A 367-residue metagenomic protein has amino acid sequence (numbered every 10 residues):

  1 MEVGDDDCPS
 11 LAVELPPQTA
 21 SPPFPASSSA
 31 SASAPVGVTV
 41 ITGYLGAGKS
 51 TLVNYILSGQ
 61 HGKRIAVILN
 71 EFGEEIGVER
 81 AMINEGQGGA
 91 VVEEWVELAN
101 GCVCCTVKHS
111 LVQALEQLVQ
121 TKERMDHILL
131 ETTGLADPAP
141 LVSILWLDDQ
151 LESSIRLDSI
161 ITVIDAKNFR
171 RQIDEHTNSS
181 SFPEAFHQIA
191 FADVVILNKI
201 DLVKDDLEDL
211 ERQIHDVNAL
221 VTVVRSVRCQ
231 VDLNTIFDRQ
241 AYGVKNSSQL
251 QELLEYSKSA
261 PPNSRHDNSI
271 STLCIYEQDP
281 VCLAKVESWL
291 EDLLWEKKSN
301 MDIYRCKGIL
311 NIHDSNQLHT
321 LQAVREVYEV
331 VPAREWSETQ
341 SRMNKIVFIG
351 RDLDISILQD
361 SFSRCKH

Functional and structural regions predicted by a protein language model:
E2-G4, E184-S337, N344, L353-I355 (+1 more regions): C-terminal accessory "lid"/substrate-recognition subdomains
E2-T42, A47, T51-P183: Nucleotide-state-sensitive switch-loop elements of NTP-binding domains
G46, T133-L135, T162, I200 (+3 more regions): Short beta->alpha junction loops/turns
E79-G86, L210-I214, S361-F362: Short, aromatic/basic amphipathic alpha-helical patches
G88, M343-N344: Short, intrinsically disordered/low-complexity patches at protein termini and at juxtamembrane boundaries
E123-R124, W336-E338: Short, charged/polar low-complexity linear motifs in solvent-exposed/disordered segments
